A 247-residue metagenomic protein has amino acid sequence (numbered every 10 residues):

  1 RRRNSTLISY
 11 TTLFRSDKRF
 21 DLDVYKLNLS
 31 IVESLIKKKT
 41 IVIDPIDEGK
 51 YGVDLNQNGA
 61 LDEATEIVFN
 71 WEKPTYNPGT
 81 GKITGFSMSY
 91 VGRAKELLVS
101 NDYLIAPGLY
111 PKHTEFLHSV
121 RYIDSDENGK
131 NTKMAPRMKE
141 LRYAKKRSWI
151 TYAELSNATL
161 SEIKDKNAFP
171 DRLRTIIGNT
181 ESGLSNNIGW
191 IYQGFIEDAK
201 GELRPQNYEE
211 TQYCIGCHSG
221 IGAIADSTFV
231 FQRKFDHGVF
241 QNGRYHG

Functional and structural regions predicted by a protein language model:
R1, T6-L7, N131-G247: Sequence context surrounding c-type heme c attachment/ligation sites in exported
R1-S5, S9-A106: A domain-level signal for the mature, folded cores of soluble proteins
L104-P107, R204-Q206: Exposed beta-sheet edge/beta-hairpin loop segments within beta-rich domains
D124: Catalytic-loop region of hydrolases
